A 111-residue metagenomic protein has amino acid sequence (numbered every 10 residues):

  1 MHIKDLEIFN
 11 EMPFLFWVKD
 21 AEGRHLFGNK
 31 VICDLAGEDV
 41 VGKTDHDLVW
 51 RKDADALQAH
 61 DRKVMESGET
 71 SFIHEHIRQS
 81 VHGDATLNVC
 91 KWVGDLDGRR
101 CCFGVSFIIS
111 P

Functional and structural regions predicted by a protein language model:
M1-H25, K30: Sensory modules in modular signal-transduction proteins
M1-K4, F107-P111: PAS-associated C-terminal cap
F27-D34, G42: N-terminal capping loop/helix in small sensory signaling domains highlighted by a polar->aromatic N-x2-3-F motif
V41-K52: PAS-family sensory/regulatory domains
V64-H74: PAS/PAS-like sensory domains
I73-H74, A85-V89: PAS and PAS-like sensory/regulatory domains
H76-H82, D95: PAS-family sensory domains
V89-C102, I109: Short loop/turn elements at sensory-signaling interfaces that couple input to output
